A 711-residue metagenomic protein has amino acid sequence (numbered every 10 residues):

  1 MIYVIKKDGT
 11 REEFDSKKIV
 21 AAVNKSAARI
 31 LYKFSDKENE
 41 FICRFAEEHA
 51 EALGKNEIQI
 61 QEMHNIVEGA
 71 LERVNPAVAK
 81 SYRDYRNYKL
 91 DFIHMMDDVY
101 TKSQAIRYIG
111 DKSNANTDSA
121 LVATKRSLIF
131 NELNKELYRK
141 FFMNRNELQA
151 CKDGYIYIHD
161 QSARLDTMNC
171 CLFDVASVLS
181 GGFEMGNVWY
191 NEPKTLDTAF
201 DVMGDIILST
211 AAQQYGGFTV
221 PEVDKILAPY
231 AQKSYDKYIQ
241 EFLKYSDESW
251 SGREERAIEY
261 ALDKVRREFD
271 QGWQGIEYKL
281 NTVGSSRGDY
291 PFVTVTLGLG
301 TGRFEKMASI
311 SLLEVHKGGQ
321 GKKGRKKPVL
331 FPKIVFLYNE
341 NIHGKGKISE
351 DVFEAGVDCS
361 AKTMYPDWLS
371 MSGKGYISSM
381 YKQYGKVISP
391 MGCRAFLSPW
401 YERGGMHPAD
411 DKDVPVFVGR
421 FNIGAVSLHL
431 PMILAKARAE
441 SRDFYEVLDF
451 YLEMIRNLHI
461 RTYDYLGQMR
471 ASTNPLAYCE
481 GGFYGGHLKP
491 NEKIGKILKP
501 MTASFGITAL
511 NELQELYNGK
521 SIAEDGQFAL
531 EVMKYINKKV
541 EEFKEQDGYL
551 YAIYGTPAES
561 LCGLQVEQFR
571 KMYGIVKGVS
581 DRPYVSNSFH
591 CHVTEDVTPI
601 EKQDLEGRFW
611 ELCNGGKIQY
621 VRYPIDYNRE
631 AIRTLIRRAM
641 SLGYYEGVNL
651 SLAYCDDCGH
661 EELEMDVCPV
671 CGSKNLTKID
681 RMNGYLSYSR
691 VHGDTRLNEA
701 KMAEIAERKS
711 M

Functional and structural regions predicted by a protein language model:
M1-S103, R107, K701-A706, M711: Charged, amphipathic alpha-helical regulatory modules used for macromolecular assembly or allosteric control
E13-F14, P500-S504: Short, conserved micro-motifs enriched in small and acidic residues
N24, E47, R456, I460 (+1 more regions): Amphipathic, well-packed alpha-helical segments that form the structural scaffold of globular domains
F92, D98-K499, K520-I522, G526-R681 (+2 more regions): Conserved catalytic cores of very large enzyme subunits
A503-L516, K534: Contiguous, well-ordered alpha-helical segments that form the cores/surfaces of helical PPI scaffolds
C668, L697, I705: Short clusters of hydrophobic/aromatic residues that line enzyme substrate/ligand-binding pockets
V691-A700: Conserved helix-adjacent loop modules within structured domains
